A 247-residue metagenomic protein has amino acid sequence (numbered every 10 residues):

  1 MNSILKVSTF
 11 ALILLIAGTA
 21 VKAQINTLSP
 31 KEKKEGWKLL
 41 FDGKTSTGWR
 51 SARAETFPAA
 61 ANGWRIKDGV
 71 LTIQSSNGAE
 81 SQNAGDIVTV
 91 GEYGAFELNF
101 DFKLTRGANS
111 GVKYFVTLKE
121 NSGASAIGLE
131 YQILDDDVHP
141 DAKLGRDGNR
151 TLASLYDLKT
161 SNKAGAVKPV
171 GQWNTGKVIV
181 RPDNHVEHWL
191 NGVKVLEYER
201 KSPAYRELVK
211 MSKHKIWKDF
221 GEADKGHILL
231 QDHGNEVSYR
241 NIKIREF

Functional and structural regions predicted by a protein language model:
M1-T9: Bacterial N-terminal signal peptides that target proteins for export
N2, I13, K22-I25: Intrinsically disordered, low-complexity regions
S8-A17: Bacterial N-terminal signal peptides
V21-F247: Carbohydrate-interacting regions of secretory-pathway proteins
